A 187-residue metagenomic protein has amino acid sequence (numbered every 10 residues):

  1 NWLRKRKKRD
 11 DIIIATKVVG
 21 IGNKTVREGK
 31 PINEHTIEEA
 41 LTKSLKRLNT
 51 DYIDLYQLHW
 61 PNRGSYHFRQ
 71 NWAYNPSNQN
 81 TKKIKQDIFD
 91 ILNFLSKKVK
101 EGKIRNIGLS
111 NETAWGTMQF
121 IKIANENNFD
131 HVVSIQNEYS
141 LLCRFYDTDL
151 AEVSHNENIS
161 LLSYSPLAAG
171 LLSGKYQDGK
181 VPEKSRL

Functional and structural regions predicted by a protein language model:
N1-V18, P31-E38, T42, D51 (+2 more regions): N-terminal binding-site loop/beta-alpha segment at the start of enzyme catalytic domains that lines or forms
R9-I12, D51-L55, R105-N106, D130-S134: Short acidic capping loops at alpha-helix termini that bridge into adjacent secondary structure
D10-N23, I135-Y139: A short, structured active-site edge motif that brings together acidic residues
I13-K17, L55-L58, L162-P166: Non-cysteine beta-strand/loop elements that form the S-adenosyl-L-methionine
G22-E38, S77-Q86: Active-site mouth loops of central-metabolism enzymes
K30, L58-H59: Specific alpha-helical transmembrane segments that line the substrate/conduction pathway and gating interfaces
P61-L187: Beta/alpha (TIM)-barrel catalytic core signal, keyed to glycine-rich beta->alpha loops juxtaposed to Asp/Glu that bind
